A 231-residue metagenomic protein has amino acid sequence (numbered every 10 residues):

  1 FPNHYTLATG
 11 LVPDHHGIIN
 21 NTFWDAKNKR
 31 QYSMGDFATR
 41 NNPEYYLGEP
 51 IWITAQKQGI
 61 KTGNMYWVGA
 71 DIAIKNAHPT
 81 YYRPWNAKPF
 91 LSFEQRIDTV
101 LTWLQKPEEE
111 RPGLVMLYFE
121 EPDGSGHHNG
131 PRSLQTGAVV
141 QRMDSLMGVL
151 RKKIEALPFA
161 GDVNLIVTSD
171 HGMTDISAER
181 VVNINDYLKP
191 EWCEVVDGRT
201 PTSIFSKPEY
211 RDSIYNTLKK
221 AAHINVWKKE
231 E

Functional and structural regions predicted by a protein language model:
P2, L91-D98, L134, A138 (+1 more regions): Generic alpha-helical secondary structure signal
N3-T6, G10-G130, A222: His/Asp/Glu-rich, glycine-adjacent segments that coordinate divalent cations and/or stabilize oxyanion chemistry on
N28, N76, R83-N86, Q135-A138 (+2 more regions): Short, surface-exposed, charged/polar-biased interaction segments
G35-A38, G130-L134, R142-S145, V149-E231: Secreted, luminal/periplasmic, and some membrane-associated catalytic domains that remodel anionic oxygen-ester
P43-L47, K88-S92, Q135-R142, V196 (+1 more regions): Extracytoplasmic/periplasmic, Sec-exported soluble proteins
G48-E49, I97, L101, V140-R151: Short, hydrophobic/amphipathic alpha-helical packing segments that form internal helix faces or helix-helix interfaces
